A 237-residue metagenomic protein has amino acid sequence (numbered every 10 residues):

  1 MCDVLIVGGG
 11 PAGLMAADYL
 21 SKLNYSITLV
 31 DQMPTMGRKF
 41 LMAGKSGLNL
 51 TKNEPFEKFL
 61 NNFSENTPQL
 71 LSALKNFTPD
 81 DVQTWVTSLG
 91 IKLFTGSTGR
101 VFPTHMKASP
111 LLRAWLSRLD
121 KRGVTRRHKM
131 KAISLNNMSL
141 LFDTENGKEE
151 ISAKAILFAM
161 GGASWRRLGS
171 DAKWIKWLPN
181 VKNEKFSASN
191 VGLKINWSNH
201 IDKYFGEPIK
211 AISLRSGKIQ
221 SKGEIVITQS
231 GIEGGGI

Functional and structural regions predicted by a protein language model:
C2-L29: N-terminal Rossmann-like FAD-binding beta1-loop-alpha1 element of flavoenzymes
V7, M42, F158-A159: Redox-cofactor binding/interface segments in oxidoreductases and associated redox assembly factors
G9, Q32, A188: Cofactor-binding loop segments of dinucleotide-utilizing enzymes, especially the Rossmann-like FAD- and NAD(P)+-binding
S21-K45: Glycine-rich FAD pyrophosphate-binding loop
L23, L89, R122: Conserved dinucleotide-binding and phosphotransfer motif residues
G47-T95: Glycine-rich active-site loop/strand segments that organize a redox cofactor
E65-A73, T87-R113, A153-A155, A159-R167: Helix-loop-beta segment of a Rossmann-like dinucleotide-binding subdomain
S109-P110, W115-I237: Predominantly flavin-linked oxidoreductase catalytic cores and closely associated redox partners
